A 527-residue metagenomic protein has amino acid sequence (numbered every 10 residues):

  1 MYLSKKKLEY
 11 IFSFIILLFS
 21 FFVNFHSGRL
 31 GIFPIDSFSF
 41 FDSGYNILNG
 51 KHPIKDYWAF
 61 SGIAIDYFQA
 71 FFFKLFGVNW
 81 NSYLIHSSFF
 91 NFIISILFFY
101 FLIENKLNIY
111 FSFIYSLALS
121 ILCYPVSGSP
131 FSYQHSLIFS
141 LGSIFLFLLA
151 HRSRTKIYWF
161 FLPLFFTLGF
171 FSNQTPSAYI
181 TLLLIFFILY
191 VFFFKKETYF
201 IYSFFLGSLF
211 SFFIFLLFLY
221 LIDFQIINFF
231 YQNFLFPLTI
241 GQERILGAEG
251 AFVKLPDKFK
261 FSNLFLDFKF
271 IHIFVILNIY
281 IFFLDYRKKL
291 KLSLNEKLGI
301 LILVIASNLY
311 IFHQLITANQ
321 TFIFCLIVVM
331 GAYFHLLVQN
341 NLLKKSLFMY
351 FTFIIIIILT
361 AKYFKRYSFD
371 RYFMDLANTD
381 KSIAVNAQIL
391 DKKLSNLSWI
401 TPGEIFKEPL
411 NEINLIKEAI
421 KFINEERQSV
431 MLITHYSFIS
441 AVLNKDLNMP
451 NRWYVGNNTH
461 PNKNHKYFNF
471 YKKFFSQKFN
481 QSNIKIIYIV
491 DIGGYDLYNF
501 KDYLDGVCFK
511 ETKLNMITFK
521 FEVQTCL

Functional and structural regions predicted by a protein language model:
S27-S43, P53-Q69, V78-N81, F224-I226: Extracytoplasmic catalytic/substrate-binding loops of multi-pass membrane glycan-assembly enzymes
I63, F76-I96, I273: Loop-to-helix entry region of an early transmembrane alpha helix in multi-pass inner-membrane enzymes
I85-I109, G142, I281-L284: Transmembrane-helix motifs of polytopic, lipid-linked glycan transferases
F98-I121, K156-I157, L294-L298: Transmembrane-helix signature of polytopic, membrane-embedded enzymes that assemble or transfer cell-envelope glycans
E104-K106, S143-F161, G169, F193-K195 (+2 more regions): Membrane-interface transmembrane helices that cradle and orient dolichyl/undecaprenyl
S127-S136: Short acidic/glycine- and proline-prone juxtamembrane loop motifs at membrane-interface regions of multi-pass membrane
Y158-Q174, I180-I185, F210, L303-L315: Membrane-interface alpha helices of multi-pass inner-membrane proteins
T175-P176, D223, I357-C526: Extracytoplasmic
